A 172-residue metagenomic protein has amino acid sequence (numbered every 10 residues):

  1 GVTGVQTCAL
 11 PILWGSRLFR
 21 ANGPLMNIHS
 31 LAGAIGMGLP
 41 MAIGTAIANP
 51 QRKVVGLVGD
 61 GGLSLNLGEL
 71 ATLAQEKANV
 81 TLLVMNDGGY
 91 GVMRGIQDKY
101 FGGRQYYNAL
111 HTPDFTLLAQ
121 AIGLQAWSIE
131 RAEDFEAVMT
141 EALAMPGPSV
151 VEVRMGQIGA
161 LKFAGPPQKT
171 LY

Functional and structural regions predicted by a protein language model:
G1-C8: Single conserved hydrophobic/aromatic residue that forms the stacking wall/gate of nucleotide- or nucleobase-binding
L13-Y172: Thiamine diphosphate
